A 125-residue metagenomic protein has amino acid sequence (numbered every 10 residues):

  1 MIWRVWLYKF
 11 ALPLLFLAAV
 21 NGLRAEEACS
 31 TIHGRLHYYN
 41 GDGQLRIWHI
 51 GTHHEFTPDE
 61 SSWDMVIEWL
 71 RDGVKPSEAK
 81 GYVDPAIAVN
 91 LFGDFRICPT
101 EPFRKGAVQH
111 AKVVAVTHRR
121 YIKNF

Functional and structural regions predicted by a protein language model:
M1-W6: N-terminal secretory signal peptides that target proteins for export/translocation
L7-Y8, G34: Short helix-onset patch at the extreme N-terminus, typifying the N->h transition of secretory signal peptides
Y8-A19: Bacterial N-terminal signal peptides
A25-V74: N-terminal secretory signal peptides
W69-F125: Beta-strand-rich cores of mature extracytoplasmic or soluble domains
